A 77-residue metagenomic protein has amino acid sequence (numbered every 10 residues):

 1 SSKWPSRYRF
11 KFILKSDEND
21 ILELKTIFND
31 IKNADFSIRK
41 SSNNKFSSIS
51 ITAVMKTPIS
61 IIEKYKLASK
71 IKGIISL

Functional and structural regions predicted by a protein language model:
S1-S48, V54-L77: Long, contiguous binding/interaction regions
